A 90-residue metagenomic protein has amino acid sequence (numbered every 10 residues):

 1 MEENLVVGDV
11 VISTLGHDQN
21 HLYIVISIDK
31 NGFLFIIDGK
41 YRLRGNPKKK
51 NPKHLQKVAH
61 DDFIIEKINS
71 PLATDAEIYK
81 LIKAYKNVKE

Functional and structural regions predicted by a protein language model:
E2-V7, T14, V25-E90: Ferredoxin-like alpha/beta domains used as RNA- or RNAP-binding modules
G16-Q19: Short, charged beta-turn/beta-strand-edge "cap" motif at the junction between a beta-strand and an adjacent loop
